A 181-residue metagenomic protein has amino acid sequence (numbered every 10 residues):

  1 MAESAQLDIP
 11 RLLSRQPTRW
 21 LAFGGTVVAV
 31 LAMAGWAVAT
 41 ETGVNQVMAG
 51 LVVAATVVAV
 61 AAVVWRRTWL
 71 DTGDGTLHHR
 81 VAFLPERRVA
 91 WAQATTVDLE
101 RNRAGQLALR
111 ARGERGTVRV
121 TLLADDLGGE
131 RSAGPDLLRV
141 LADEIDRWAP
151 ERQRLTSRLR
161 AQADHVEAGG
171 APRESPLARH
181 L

Functional and structural regions predicted by a protein language model:
M1-T40, V166-L181: N-terminal membrane-targeting/pre-transmembrane regions
L7, L12, L77-H79, L109-A111: Generic recognition of long tandem-repeat/solenoid scaffolds
L21-A22, T40-A54: Hydrophobic alpha-helical transmembrane segments
Q46-V47, R87, R131: Flexible, glycine- and charge-enriched loops at secondary-structure boundaries
M48, D71, A171-E174: Short leucine-rich amphipathic alpha-helices used at interfaces
L51-D98: Conserved beta-hairpin
E86-A124: Acidic, Ser/Thr-rich low-complexity segments on the non-lumenal side of membrane proteins
R112-E174: A membrane-cytosol interface segment of integral membrane proteins
